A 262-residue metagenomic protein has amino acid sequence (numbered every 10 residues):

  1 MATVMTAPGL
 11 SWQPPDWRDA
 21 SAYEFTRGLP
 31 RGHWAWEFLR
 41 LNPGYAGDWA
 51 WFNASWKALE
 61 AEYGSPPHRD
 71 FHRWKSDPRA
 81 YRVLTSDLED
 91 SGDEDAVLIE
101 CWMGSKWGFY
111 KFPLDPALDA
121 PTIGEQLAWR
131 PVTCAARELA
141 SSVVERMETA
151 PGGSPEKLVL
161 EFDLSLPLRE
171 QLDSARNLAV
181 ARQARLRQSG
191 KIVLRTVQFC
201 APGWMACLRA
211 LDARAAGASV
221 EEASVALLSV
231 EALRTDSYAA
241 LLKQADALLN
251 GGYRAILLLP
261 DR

Functional and structural regions predicted by a protein language model:
M1, A184-R262: K/R-rich mixed-charge low-complexity regions
A2-R182: DNA-contacting interfaces and partner/effector-binding or oligomerization modules in DNA-centric proteins
